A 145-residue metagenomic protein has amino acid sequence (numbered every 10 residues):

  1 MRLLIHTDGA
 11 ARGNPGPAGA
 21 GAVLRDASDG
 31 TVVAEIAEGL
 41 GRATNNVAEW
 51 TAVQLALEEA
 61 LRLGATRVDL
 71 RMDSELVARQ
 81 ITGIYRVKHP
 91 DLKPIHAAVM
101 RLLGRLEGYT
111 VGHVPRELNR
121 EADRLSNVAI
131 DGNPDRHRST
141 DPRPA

Functional and structural regions predicted by a protein language model:
M1-L3, D29-A34, L61-G64, R105 (+2 more regions): Intrinsically disordered, low-complexity regions
M1-V47, T51, L55-R62, T66: RNase H-like nuclease fold core
D8, W50, P115, R136-A145: Proteins with a high burden of low-complexity, intrinsically disordered sequence enriched in S/T/G/P/A and R, requiring
A10-N14, V53-S126, G132-N133: RNase H catalytic domain
L24, P94, S139-R143: Compositionally biased, low-complexity linear motifs
A34-G39, Q54-A56, V99-L103, D141-A145: Short C-terminal domain-edge/linker segments immediately following a structured domain
